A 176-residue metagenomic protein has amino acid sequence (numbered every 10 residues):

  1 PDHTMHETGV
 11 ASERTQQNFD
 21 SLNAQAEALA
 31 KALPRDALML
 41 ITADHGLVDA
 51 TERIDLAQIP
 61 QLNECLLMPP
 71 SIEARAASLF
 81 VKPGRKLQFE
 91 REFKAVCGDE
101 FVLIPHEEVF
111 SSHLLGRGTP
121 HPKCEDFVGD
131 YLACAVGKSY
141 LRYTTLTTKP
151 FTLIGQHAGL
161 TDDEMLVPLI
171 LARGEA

Functional and structural regions predicted by a protein language model:
P1-A176: Feature captures the catalytic ectodomains and active-site-proximal regions of enzymes that hydrolyze or transfer
